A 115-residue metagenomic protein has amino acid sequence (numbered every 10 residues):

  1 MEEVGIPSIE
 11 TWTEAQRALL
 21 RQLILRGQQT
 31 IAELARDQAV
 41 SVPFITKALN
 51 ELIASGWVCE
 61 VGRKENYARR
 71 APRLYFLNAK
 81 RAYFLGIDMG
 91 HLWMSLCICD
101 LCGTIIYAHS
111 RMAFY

Functional and structural regions predicted by a protein language model:
M1-D37: Extreme N-terminal segment that seeds HTH/winged-HTH DNA-binding domains in transcriptional regulators
R36, I53-A54: Alpha-helical residues within the helix-turn-helix
P43: Key DNA-contact positions within bacterial/archaeal DNA-binding proteins
L49-N50: Short, hydrophobic-biased segments on the C-terminal half of alpha helices that form "recognition helices"
G56-V61: A short, conserved structural fragment
G62-A68: Short, basic, alpha-helical segments at the C-terminal edge of helix-turn-helix-like DNA-binding modules
A71-Y107: Gly/Thr-rich phosphate-binding beta-strand-loop-beta motif of the actin/hexokinase/Hsp70
A108-Y115: N-terminal phosphate-binding loop and adjacent alpha-helix
